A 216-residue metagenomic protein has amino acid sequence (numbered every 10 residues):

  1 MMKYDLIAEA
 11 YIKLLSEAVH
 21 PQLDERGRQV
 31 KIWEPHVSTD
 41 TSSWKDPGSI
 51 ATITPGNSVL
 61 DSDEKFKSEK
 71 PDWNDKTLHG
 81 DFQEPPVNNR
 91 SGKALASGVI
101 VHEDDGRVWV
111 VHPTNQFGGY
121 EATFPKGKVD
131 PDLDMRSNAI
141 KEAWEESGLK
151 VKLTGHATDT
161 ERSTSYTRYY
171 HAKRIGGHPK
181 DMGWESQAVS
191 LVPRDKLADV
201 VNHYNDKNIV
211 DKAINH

Functional and structural regions predicted by a protein language model:
M1-E17, P21, E25, E34 (+4 more regions): Charge-dense, intrinsically disordered terminal/linker segments
A10-I12, S16-P21, R28, L95-S97 (+3 more regions): Change "...and in nucleic-acid phosphodiester-cleaving endonucleases..." to "...and in nucleic-acid processing enzymes
I12, K31, T39-S42, S62 (+3 more regions): A short local loop/turn or secondary-structure capping micro-motif enriched for an aromatic residue
D46-G98: Acidic, metal-coordinating catalytic segment for phosphate/diphosphate chemistry, firing primarily on the Nudix
S91, F117, R162-T164: Short glycine/serine/proline-enriched coil/turn segments at secondary-structure junctions
V101-H102, V110, H171, L191: Conserved hydrophobic "DFG−1" position in protein kinase catalytic cores
E103-K141: Conserved Nudix-box catalytic region and its N-terminal flanking loop in Nudix hydrolases and closely related
G127-N215: Unchanged
